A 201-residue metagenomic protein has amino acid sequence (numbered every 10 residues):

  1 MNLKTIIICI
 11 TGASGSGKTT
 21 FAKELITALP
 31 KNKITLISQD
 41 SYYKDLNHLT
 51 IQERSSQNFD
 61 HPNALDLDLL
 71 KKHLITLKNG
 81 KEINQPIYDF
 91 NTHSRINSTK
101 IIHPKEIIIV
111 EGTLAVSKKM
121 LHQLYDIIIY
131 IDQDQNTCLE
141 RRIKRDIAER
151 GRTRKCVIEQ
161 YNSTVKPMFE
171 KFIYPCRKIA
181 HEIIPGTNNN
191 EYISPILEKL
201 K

Functional and structural regions predicted by a protein language model:
N2, H103-K105, K144, K166-K201: NTP-dependent small-molecule kinase module
I7-C9: Short hydrophobic/aromatic beta-strand immediately N-terminal to the Walker A/P-loop
S14: The conserved Walker
K18: Conserved lysine of the Walker
F21: Hydrophobic positions on the alpha1 helix immediately C-terminal to the Walker A/P-loop
N32-H48: Short beta-strand-centered segment that lines the nucleotide-binding/catalytic pocket of NTP-utilizing
K44, H48-T92: Conserved nucleotide-sensing/catalytic segment adjacent to the nucleotide-binding pocket in NTP-handling enzymes
I96-A148: ATP-dependent NMP and nucleoside kinases share a basic, alpha-helical "lid"
